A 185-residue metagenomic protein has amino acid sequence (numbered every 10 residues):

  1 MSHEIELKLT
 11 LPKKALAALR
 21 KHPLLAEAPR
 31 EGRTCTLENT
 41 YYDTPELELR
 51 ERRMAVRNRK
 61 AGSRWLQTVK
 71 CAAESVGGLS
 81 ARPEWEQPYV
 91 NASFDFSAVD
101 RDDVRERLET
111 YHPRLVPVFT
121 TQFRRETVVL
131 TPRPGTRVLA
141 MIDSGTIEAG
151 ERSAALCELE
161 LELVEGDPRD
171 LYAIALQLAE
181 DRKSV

Functional and structural regions predicted by a protein language model:
M1-K183: Phosphate-end processing signature that detects enzymes handling 5′-triphosphorylated RNA and polyphosphate
